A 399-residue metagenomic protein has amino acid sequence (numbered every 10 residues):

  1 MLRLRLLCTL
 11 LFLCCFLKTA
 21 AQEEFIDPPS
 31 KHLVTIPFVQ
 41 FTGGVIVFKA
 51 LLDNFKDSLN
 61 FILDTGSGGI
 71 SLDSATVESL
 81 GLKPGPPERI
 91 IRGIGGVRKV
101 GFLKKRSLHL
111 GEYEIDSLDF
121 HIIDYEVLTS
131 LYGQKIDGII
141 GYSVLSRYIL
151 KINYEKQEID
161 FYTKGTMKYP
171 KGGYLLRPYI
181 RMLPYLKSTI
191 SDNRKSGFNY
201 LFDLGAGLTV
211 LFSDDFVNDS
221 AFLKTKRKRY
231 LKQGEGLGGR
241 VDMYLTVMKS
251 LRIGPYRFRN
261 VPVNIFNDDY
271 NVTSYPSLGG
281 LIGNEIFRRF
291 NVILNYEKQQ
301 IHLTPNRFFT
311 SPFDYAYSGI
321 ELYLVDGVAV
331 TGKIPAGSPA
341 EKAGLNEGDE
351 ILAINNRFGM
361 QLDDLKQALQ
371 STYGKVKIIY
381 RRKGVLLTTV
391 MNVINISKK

Functional and structural regions predicted by a protein language model:
M1-I26: Bacterial Sec-dependent N-terminal signal peptides
A20-K399: Pepsin/retropepsin-fold aspartyl endopeptidases
